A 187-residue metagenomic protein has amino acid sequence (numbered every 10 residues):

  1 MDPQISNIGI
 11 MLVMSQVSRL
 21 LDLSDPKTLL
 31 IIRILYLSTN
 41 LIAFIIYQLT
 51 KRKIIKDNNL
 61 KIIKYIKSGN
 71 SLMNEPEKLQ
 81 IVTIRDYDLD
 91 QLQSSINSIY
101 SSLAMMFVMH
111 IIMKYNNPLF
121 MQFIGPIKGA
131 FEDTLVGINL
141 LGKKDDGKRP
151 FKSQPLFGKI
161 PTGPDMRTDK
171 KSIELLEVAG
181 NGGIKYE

Functional and structural regions predicted by a protein language model:
D2-M11, L23, K27-L35, T39-P161: Multipass alpha-helical transmembrane domains of eukaryotic endomembrane proteins
S15-D22: Short, charge-rich amphipathic alpha-helices with coiled-coil/heptad character
D145-E187: C-terminal membrane-proximal segments flanking the terminal transmembrane helix
